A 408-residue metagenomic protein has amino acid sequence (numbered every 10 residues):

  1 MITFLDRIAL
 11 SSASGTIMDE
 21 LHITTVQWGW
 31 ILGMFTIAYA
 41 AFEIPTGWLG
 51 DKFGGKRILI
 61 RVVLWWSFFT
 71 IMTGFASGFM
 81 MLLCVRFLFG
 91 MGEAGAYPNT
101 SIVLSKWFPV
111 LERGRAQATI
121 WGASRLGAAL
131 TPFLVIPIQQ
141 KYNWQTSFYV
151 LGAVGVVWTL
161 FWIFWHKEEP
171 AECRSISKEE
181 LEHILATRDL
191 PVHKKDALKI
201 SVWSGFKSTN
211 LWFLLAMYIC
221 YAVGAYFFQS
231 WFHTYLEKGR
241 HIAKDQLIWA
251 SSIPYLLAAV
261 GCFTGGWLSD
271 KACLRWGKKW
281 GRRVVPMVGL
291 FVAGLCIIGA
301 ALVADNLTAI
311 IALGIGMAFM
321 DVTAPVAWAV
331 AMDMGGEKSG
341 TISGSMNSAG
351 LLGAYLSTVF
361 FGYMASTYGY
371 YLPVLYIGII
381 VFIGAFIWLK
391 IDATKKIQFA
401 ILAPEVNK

Functional and structural regions predicted by a protein language model:
L10-S11, F206-G265, T323-A324, W328 (+1 more regions): Extracytoplasmic gate region of multi-pass secondary transporters
H22, G54, F75-M81, G92 (+3 more regions): Helix-breaking motifs and short loop linkers at transmembrane-helix boundaries and internal kinks in secondary membrane
A41-M80: Conserved MFS/SLC helix-loop-helix module at the cytosolic interface between two early adjacent transmembrane helices
R57-M72, W280-I298: Structural signature of the two symmetry-related core transmembrane helices
V85-S124: Cytoplasmic helix-loop-helix junction between adjacent transmembrane helices in 12-TM secondary transporters
I120, S124-C173: Helix-loop-helix hairpin linking two adjacent transmembrane segments in secondary transporters
Q140-A153, A243, G281-V284, Y363-I380: A membrane-interface helix-boundary motif in multi-pass transporters
M332-Y368: A late C-terminal transmembrane helix in Major Facilitator Superfamily
